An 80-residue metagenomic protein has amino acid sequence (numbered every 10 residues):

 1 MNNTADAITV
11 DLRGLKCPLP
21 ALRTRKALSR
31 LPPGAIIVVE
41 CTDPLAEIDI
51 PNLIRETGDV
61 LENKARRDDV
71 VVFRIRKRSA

Functional and structural regions predicted by a protein language model:
N2-D11: Right-handed parallel beta-helix/beta-solenoid
I8, I37, V71-F73: Conserved beta-strand core positions
L12-K64: Amphipathic, hydrophobic secondary-structure cores in small proteins
V72-A80: Core SAM-dependent methyltransferase catalytic element
